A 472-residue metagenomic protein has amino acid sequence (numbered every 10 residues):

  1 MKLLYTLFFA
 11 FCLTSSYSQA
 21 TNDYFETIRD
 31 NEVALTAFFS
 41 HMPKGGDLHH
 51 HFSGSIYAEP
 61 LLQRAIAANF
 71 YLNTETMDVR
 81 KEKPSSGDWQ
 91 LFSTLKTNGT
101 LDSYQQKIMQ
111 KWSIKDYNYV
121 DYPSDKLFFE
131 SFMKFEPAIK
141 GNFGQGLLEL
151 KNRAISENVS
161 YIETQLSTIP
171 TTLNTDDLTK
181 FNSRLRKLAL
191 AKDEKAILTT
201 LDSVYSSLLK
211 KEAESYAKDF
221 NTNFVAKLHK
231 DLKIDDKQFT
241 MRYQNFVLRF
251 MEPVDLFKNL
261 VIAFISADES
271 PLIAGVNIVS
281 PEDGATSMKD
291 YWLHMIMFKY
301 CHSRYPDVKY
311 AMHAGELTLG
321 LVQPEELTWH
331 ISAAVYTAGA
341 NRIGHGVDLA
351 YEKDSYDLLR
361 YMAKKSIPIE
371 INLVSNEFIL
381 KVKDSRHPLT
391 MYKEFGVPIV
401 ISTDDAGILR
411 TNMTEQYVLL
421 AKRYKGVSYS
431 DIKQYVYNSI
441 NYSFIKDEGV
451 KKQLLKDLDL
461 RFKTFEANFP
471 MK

Functional and structural regions predicted by a protein language model:
L3-T14, G315: Sec-dependent N-terminal signal peptides
Q19-K472: Metal-cofactor-binding active-site regions of metalloenzymes
